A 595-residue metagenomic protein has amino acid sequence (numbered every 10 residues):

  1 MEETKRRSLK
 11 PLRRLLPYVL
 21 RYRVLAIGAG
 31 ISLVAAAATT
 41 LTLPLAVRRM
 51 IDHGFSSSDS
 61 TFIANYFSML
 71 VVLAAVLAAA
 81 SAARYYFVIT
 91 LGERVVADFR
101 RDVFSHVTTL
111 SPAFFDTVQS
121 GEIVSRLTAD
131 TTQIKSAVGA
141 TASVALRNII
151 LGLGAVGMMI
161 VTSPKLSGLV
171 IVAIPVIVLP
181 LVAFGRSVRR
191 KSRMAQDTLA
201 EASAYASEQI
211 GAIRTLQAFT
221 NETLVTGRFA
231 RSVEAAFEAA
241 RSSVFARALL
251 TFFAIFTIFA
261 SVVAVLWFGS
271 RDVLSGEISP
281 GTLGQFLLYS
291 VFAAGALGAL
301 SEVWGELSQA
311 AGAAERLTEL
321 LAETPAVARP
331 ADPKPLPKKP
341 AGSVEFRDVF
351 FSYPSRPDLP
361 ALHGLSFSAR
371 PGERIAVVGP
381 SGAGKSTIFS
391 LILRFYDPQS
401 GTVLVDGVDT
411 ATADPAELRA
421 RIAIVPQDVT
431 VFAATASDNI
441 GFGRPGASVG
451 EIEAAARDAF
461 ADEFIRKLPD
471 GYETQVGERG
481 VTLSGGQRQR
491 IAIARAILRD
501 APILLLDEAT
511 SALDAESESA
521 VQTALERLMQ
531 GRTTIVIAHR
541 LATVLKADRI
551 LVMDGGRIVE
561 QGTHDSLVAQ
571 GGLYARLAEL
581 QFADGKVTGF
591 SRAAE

Functional and structural regions predicted by a protein language model:
M1-L43, F55-L70, R84-V88, G92 (+9 more regions): Membrane-integrated ABC transporters
E2, R7-P11, V19, R84 (+5 more regions): Juxtamembrane loop-to-helix connectors within ABC transporter transmembrane domains
R21, L25-A35, S143-M194, V265-I278 (+1 more regions): Transmembrane helices of ABC transporter permease
A38, T42, L73-G92, G139 (+6 more regions): Alpha-helical transmembrane segments of multi-pass membrane proteins
S56-N65, M158-V172, S242-R316, L320-L321: Helix-loop-helix
V103, V107, L216, L317 (+1 more regions): Helix-loop junctions and hydrophobic alpha-helical segments within the transmembrane domains of large membrane
P112-A113, A129-V138, A142, L146 (+7 more regions): An intracellular "coupling" helix at the cytosolic face of ABC transporter transmembrane type-1 domains
P337-E595: ABC-type nucleotide-binding domain
